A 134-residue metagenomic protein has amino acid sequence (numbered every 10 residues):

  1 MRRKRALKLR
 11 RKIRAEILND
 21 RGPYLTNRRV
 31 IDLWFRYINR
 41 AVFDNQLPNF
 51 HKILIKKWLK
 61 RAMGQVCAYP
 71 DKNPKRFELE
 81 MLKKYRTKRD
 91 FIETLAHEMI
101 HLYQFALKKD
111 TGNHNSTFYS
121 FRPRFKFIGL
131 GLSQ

Functional and structural regions predicted by a protein language model:
M1-E93, L102-Q134: Active-site-proximal or metal-binding-adjacent scaffold patches in catalytic folds
E98: Walker B catalytic acidic pair
